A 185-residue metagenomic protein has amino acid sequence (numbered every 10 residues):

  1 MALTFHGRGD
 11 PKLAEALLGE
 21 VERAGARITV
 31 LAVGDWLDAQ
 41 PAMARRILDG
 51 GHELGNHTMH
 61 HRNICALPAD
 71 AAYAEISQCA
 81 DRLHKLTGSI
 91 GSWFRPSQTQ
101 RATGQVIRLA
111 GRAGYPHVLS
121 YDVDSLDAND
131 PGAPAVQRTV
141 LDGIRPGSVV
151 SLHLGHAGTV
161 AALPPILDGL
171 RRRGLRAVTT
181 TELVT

Functional and structural regions predicted by a protein language model:
M1-Q78, R82-K85: Active-site beta->alpha N-cap acidic-glycine motif
A16, D38, R62-R176, T181-T185: Catalytic domains of cell-wall/extracellular-matrix polysaccharide-remodeling enzymes, centered on de-N-acetylation
